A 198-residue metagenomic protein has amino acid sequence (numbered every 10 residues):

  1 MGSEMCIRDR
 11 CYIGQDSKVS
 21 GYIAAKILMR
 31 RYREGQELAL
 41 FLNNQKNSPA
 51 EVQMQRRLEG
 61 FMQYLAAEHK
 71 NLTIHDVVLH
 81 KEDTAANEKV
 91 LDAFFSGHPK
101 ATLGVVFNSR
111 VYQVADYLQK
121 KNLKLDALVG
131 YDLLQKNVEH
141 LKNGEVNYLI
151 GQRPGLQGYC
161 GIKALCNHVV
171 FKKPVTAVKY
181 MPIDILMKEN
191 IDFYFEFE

Functional and structural regions predicted by a protein language model:
M1-I7: Short, small-residue-biased leader/transition segments that mark boundaries at the very start of proteins
R10, T102-L103, N147: Conserved acidic residues
C11, E37-P49: Short beta-strand segments enriched in small/hydrophobic residues
I13-A39, N137, Q152-V170: Hydrophobic alpha-helical segments within soluble ligand-binding/sensing domains
S20-A24, A50-L72, A86, Q113-V114 (+1 more regions): Short, solvent-exposed amphipathic alpha-helices that sit in or adjacent to ligand/effector-binding or catalytic
F41-N43, V105-V106, L186: Short hydrophobic segments within beta-strands
P49, L65, R153-E198: Hinge/cleft segment of the Venus flytrap/periplasmic-binding protein
F61, D76-N137: Hydrophobic alpha-helical
